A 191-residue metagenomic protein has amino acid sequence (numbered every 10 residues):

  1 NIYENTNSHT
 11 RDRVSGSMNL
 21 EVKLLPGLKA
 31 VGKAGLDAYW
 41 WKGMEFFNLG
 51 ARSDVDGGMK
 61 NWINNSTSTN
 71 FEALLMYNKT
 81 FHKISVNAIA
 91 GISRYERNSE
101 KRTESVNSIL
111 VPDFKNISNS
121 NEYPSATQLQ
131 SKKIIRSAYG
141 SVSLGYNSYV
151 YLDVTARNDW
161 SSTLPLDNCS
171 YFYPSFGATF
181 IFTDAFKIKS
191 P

Functional and structural regions predicted by a protein language model:
N1, M44-M59, E100-T127: Surface-exposed loop/turn segments flanking beta-strands in extracellular/periplasmic regions
I2-D37, G43-E45, N61-T80, R97-K101 (+2 more regions): Outer-membrane beta-barrel transmembrane strands
L25-G27, T80-V86, Y149, T183-P191: Short loop/turn motifs that connect adjacent beta-strands in outer-membrane beta-barrel proteins
A38-E45, I84, R97-T103, T163-D167 (+1 more regions): Outer-membrane beta-barrel proteins
G58, S118, D167, Y173-S175: Outer-membrane beta-barrel domain signature, especially the mid-to-C-terminal portions of large Gram-negative OMP
M76-N116: Carboxylate/His-rich catalytic cores and anion/metal-binding grooves
L110, F172-F180: Feature captures outer-membrane beta-barrel proteins of Gram-negative bacteria and organelles
Y151, T155-Y173: Extended hydrophobic secondary-structure segments
